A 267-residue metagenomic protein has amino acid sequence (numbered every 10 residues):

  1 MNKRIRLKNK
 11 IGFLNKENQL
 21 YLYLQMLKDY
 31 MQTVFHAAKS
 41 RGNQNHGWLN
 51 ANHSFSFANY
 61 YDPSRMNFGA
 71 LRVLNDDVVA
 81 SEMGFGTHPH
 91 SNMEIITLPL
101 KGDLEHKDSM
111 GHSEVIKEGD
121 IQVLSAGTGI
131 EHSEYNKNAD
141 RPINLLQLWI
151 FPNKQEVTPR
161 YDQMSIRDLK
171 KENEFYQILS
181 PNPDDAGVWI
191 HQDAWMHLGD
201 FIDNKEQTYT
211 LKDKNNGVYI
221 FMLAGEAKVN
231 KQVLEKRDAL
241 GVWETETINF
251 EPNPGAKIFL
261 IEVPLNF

Functional and structural regions predicted by a protein language model:
R4-L7, F13-F267: Jelly-roll (double-stranded beta-helix
